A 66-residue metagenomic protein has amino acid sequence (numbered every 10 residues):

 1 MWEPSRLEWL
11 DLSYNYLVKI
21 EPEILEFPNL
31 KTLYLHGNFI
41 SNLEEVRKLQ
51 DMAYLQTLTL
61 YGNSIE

Functional and structural regions predicted by a protein language model:
M1, I20-I24, L43-L49: The feature encodes a structural signal of leucine-rich repeats
M1-E21, L30: Amphipathic alpha-helical interface segments within eukaryotic helical scaffold and small GTPase-regulatory domains
W2-R6, E26-L30, L49-L55: Leucine-rich repeat
E8-L12, L30-L35, L55-L60: Conserved hydrophobic beta-strand positions in leucine-rich repeat
N15, N38, N63-E66: Conserved "Asn-ladder"/turn position within leucine-rich repeats
N15-V18, S41, Q56: Glycine-centered loop/turn positions within well-structured domains that cap or flank conserved ligand/cofactor-binding
I24, N29-T32, H36, S41-N42: Ordered, small/hydrophobic-rich secondary-structure cores
V46, A53-E66: Ankyrin-repeat TPLH-centered helix-turn motif and closely related helix/turn capping elements of eukaryotic
